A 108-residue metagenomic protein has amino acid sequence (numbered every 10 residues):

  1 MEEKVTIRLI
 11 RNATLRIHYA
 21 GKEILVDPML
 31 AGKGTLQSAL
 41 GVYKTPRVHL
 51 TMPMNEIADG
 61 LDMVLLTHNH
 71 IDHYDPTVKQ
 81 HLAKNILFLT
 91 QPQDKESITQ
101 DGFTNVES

Functional and structural regions predicted by a protein language model:
E2-K4, T90-S108: Metallo-beta-lactamase
K4-T6, L82-F88: Short active-site oxyanion
V5-L9, K44-T51, N69-H70: Short gly/ser/thr-rich secondary-structure transition/capping motifs
A13, A31-K33, N69-Y74, K95-I98: Active-site environment of divalent metal-dependent phosphoester hydrolases
I17-A20: Active-site beta-strand termini and strand-to-loop segments that position acidic
K22, K84-L87, F103-T104: A short helix->loop->beta-strand "cap" motif at the edges of active sites that frequently abuts
K22-L65, P76-H81: Pre-active-site segment of Zn-dependent metallo-hydrolases
L65, L87-T90: A short beta-strand/loop micro-motif in the catalytic core of glycosyltransferases that engages the nucleotide-sugar
